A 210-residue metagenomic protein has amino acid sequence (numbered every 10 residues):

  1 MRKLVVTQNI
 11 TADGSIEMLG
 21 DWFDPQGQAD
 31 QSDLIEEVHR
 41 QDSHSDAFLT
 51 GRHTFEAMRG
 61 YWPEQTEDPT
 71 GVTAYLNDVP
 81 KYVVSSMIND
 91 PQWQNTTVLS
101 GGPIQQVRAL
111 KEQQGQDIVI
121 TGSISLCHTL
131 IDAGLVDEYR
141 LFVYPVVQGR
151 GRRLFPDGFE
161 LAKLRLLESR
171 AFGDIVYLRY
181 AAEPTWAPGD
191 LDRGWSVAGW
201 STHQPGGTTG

Functional and structural regions predicted by a protein language model:
M1-L135, P145-G210: Portal/gating segments that form or line small-molecule/metal binding sites
F142: Non-cysteine beta-strand/loop elements that form the S-adenosyl-L-methionine
